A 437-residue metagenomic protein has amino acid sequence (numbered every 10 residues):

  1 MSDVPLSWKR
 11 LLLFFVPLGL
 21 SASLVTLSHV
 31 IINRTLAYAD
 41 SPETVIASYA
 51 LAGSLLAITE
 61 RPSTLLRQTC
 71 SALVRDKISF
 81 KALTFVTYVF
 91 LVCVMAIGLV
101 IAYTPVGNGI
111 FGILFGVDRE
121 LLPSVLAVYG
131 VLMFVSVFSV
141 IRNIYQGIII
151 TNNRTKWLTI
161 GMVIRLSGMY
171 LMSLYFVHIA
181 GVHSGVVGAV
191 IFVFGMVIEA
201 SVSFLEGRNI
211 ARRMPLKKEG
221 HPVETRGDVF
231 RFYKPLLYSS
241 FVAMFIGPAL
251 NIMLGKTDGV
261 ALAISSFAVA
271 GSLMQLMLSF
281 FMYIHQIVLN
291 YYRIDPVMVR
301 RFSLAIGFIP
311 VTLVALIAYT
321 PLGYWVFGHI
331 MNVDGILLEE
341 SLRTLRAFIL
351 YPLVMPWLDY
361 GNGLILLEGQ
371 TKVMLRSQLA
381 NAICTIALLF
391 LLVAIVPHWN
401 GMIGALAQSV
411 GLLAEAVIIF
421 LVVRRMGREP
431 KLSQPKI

Functional and structural regions predicted by a protein language model:
M1-V16, L121-S124, G185-V193, S201-M244 (+1 more regions): Interhelical loop/hinge segments that connect adjacent transmembrane helices in multipass membrane
R10-F14, N33-A57, E120-S124, G185-V186 (+5 more regions): Interfacial/gating helices of multi-pass transporter permease domains
F14-A22, L56-A57, L132, L158 (+6 more regions): Residue-level signature of transmembrane alpha-helical cores of multipass secondary-active transporters and flippases
S48-G98, R142-I150, F267-I317, L358-L366 (+1 more regions): Small-residue-rich hydrophobic transmembrane alpha-helices
D76, I148-Y175, V186, P296-F308 (+3 more regions): Alpha-helical transmembrane segments of multi-pass membrane transporters/permeases
V94-L126, L313-L342: Short membrane-interface helical motifs at transmembrane helix boundaries in multi-pass membrane transporters
D118-R142, M277, G335-G361: Alpha-helical transmembrane segments of multi-pass membrane proteins
I160-Y175, I179-R212, W399-R425: Hydrophobic alpha-helical transmembrane segments
